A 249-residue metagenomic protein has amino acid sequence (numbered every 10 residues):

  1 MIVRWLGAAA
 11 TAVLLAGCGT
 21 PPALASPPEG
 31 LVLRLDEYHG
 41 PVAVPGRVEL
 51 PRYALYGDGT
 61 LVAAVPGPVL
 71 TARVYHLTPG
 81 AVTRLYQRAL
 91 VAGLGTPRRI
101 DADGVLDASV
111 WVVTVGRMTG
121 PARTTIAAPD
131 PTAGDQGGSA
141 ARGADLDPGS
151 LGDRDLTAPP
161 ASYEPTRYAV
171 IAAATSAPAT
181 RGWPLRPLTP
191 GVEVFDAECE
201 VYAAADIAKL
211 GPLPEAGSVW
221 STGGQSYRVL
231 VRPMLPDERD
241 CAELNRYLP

Functional and structural regions predicted by a protein language model:
M1-G7: Bacterial N-terminal signal peptides that target proteins for export
A10: C-terminal active-site/capping subdomain that shapes the small-molecule cofactor and substrate pocket of enzyme
L14-G17: C-terminal motif of bacterial Sec signal peptides marking the signal peptidase cleavage site
G19-H39, G95-P249: Short, well-ordered, aromatic-rich surface patches in folded extracellular/luminal domains
P21-A81, A161-Y163: Extracytoplasmic low-complexity, Pro/Thr/Ser/Ala/Gly-rich segments that lie immediately after a secretion/anchoring
T60, L90, M118: Residue-level marker of positions within ordered structural domains that often coincide with functionally constrained
A81-A102: Charged, amphipathic alpha-helical segments
